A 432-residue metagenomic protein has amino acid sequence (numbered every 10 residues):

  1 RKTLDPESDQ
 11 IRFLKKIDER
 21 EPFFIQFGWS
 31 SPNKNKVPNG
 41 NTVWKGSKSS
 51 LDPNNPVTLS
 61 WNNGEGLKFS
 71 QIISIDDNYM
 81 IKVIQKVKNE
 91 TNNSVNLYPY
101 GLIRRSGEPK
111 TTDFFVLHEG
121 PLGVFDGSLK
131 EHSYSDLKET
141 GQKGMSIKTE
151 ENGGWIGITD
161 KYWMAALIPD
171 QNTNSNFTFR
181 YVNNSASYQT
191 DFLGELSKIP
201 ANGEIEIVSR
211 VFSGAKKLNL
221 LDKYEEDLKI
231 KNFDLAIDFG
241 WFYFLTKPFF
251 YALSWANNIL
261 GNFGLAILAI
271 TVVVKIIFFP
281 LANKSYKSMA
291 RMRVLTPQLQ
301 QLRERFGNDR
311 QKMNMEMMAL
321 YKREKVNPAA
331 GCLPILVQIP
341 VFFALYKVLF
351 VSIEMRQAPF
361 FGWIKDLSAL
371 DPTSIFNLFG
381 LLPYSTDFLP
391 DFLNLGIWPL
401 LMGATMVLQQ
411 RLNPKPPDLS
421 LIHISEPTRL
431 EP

Functional and structural regions predicted by a protein language model:
R1-N232: Soluble non-transmembrane domains of integral membrane proteins
G214-A266, A358-L395: Interfacial loop/helix-cap signal at membrane boundaries in integral membrane proteins
A236-Q301, L333-V337, V341: Core alpha-helical transmembrane segments of integral membrane proteins
T271, K275, F279, F343-K347 (+1 more regions): Alpha-helical transmembrane segments of multi-pass membrane proteins
A290-K312, E316, I364-T373: Juxtamembrane inter-helical linkers in multi-pass membrane proteins
M318-Y346, S425: Transmembrane alpha-helical segments and their cytosolic interface motifs in multi-pass membrane proteins
L408-L421: Alpha-helical transmembrane segments
I422-P432: Single conserved hydrophobic/aromatic residue that forms the stacking wall/gate of nucleotide- or nucleobase-binding
